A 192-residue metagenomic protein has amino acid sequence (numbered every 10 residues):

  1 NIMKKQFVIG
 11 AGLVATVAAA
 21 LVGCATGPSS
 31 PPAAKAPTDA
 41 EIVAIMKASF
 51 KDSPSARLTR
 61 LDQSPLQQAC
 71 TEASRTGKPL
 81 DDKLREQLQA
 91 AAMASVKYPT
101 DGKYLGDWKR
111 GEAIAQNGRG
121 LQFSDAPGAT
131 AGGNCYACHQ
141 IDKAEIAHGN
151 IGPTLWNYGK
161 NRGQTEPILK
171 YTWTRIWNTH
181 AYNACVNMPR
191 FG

Functional and structural regions predicted by a protein language model:
I2-L13: Bacterial N-terminal signal peptides that target proteins for export
K4, A18-L121, R175: Post-cleavage N-terminal segment of exported redox proteins
L13, Q87-A90, N150-I151: A short alpha-helix capping/helix-coil boundary motif
A15-G23, K143-I146: Residue-level signal for alpha-helical transmembrane segments in multi-pass membrane proteins
A36-P37, E41-I42, S49-S53, R57 (+4 more regions): Extracytoplasmic electron-transfer domains, predominantly the class I c-type cytochrome c fold
D101, P127-A129, R190-G192: A glycine-rich, coil/turn loop motif that links secondary-structure elements
F123-N134: Local sequence-structure signature of Cys/Sec-based thiol-disulfide redox active-site neighborhoods
